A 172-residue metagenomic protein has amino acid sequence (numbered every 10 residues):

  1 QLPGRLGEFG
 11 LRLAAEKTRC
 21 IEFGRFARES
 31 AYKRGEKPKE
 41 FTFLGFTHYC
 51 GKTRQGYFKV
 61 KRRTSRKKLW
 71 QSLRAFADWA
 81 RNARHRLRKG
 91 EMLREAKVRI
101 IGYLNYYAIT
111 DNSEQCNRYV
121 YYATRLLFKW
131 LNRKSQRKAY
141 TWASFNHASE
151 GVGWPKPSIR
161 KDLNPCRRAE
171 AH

Functional and structural regions predicted by a protein language model:
Q1-H172: Non-catalytic terminal/accessory segments
